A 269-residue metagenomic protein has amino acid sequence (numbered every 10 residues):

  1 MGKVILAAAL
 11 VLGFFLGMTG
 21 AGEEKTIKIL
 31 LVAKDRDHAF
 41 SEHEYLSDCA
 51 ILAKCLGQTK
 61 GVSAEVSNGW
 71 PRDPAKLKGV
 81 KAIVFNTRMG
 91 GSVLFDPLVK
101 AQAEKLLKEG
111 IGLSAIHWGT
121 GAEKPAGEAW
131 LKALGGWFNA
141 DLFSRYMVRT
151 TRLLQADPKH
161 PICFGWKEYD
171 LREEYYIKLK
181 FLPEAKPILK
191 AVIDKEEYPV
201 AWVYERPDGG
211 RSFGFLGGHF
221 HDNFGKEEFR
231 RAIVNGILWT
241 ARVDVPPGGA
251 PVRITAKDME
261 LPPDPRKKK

Functional and structural regions predicted by a protein language model:
I5-G17: Bacterial N-terminal signal peptides
G22-I27, A33, I51, Q58 (+2 more regions): Extracellular ligand-binding/catalytic regions of CAZymes and related secreted enzymes and adhesion modules
K28-A33, A64-V66, K81-T87, L107 (+3 more regions): Structural recognition of the beta-strand scaffold that forms the well-ordered cores of secreted hydrolase catalytic
V32, G90-F164: A glycine-rich, often tryptophan-bearing local segment used as a flexible ligand/cofactor-contacting loop or short
D35-A39, W70-R72, R88-V93, L113 (+4 more regions): Solvent-exposed loop/turn segments at secondary-structure junctions within structured extracellular/periplasmic domains
R36-A50: Glycine- and acidic-residue-enriched helix-capping/strand-helix junction motifs
G57, E65, G136, A140 (+1 more regions): Catalytic beta-strand/loop cores that center a nucleophilic Ser/Cys/Thr and support acyl-enzyme chemistry
K60-D73: A short, well-structured beta->alpha microelement
